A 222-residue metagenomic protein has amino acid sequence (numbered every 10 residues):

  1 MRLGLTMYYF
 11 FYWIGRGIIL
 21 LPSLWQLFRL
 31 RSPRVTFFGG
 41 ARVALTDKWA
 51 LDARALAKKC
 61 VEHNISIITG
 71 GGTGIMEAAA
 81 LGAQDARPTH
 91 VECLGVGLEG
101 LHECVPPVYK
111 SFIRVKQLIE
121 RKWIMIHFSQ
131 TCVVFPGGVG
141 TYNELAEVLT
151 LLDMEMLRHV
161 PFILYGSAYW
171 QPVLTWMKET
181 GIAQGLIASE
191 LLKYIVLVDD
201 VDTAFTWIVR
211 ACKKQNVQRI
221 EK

Functional and structural regions predicted by a protein language model:
M1-V96: Glycine-rich beta-alpha loop segments
G40-V43, E99-L101, G137-T141: Short glycine-rich anion-binding loops that position phosphate/pyrophosphate groups of nucleotides and phosphorylated
L45-T46, E103, W170-V173: Short, charged/polar "capping" segments at the starts of alpha-helices and the immediately preceding loops
L51, G74-V134: Acidic/glycine-enriched connector segments
I65, Q84-D85, T150-M154, K178 (+2 more regions): Generic secondary-structure signature for well-ordered alpha-helical cores
M76-E77, Y142, F205: Short, well-ordered alpha-helical microsegments
V108-Y109, I113-L197: Conserved phosphate- and dinucleotide-binding cores of soluble alpha/beta proteins, encompassing both enzyme active
T131, I187-K222: A charged, well-structured terminal subsegment
